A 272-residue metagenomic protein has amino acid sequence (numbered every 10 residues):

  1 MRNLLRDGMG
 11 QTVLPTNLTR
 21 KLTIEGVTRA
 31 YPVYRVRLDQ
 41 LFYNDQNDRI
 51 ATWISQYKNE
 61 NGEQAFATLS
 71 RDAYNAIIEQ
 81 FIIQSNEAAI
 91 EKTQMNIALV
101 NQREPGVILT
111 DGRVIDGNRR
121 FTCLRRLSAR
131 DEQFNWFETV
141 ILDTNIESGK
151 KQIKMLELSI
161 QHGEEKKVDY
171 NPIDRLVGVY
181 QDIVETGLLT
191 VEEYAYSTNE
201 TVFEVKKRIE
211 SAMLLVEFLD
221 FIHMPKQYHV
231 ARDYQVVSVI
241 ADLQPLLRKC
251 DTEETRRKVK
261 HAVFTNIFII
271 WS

Functional and structural regions predicted by a protein language model:
M1-N135: Short, charged/polar connector segments at secondary-structure boundaries
R6, G10, I24, Y43-Q46 (+7 more regions): Generic surface-pattern signal
R37, E147-G149, N171, T252 (+1 more regions): Helix N-terminus capping/helix-initiation residues
D48, E104, T186-T190, C250: Short secondary-structure junctions and interdomain/linker hinges
Q64-A65, A73, I77, K92 (+5 more regions): Exposed alpha-helical structural elements
N75-I83, I153, G178-E185, Q235-V237 (+1 more regions): Noncatalytic linker/hinge segments flanking ATPase motor cores
F81-I82, A129, F134-L219: Amphipathic, charge-rich alpha-helical segments that serve as recognition/docking helices
E132-F137, L176, T201-W271: Amphipathic alpha-helical "recognition" segments
